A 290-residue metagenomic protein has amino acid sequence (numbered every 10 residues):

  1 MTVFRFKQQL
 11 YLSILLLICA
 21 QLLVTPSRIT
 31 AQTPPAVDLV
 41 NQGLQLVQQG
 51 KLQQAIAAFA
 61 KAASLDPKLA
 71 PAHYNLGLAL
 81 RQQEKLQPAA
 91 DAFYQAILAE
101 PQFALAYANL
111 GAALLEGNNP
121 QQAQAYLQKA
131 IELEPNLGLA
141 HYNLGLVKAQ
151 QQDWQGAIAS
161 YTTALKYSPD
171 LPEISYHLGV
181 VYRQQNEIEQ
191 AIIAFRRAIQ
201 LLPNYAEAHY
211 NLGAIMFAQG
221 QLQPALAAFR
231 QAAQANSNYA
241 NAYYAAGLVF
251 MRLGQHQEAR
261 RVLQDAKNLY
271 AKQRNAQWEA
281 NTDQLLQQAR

Functional and structural regions predicted by a protein language model:
T2-V3, Q9-Y11, L15-L16, L23 (+2 more regions): Terminal, low-structured helical/coil segments at or just beyond the last alpha-helical repeat
P34-P71, L78-K85, A112, E116 (+1 more regions): Alpha-helical segment of the N-proximal tetratricopeptide repeat
A36-V37, A70-P71, A104-L105, G138-L139 (+4 more regions): Helix-start (N-cap) detector for alpha-helical repeat units in TPR-like alpha-solenoids, especially tetratricopeptide
Q49-K61, Q82-Q95, G117-K129, Q151-T163 (+5 more regions): Structural signature of tandem alpha-helical TPR/SEL1-like repeats, specifically the intra-repeat loop/turn
A79, A113, V147, V181 (+4 more regions): TPR/TPR-like alpha-solenoid repeats
F93-A149: Surface-exposed, polar helix/loop patches in the mature regions of secreted/periplasmic/lumenal proteins that form
